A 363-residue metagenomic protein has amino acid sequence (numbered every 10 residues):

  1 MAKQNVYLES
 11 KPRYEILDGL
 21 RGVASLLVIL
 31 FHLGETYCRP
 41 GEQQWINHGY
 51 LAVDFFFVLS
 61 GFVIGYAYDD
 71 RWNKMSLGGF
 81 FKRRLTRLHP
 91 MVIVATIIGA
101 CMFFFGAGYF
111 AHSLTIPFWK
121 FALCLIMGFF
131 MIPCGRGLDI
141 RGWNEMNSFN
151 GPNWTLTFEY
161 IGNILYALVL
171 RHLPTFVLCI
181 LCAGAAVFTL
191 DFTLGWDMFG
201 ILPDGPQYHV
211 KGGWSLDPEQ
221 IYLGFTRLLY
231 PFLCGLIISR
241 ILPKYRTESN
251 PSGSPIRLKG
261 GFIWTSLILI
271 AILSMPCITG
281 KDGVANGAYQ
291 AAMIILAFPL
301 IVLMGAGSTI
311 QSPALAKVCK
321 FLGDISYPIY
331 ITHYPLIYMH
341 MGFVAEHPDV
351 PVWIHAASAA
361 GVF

Functional and structural regions predicted by a protein language model:
A2-L17, L26-G49, G65-G78, C134-W143 (+2 more regions): Alpha-helical transmembrane segments in multi-pass integral membrane proteins
L17, G79-F80, L88, T155 (+1 more regions): Alpha-helical transmembrane segments and their helix-entry boundary regions
G19-G22, H48, L156-Y160, I164 (+1 more regions): Hydrophobic alpha-helical transmembrane bundles that constitute the permease/transmembrane domains of multi-pass
L20-I29, V94, G128, L181-A186 (+1 more regions): Alpha-helical transmembrane segments
V23, G34, F56, T157-I161 (+1 more regions): Active-site His/Glu-centered metal-binding helix of metallohydrolases
Y50-V53, D69-Y109, S113-M131, G162-N163 (+4 more regions): Transmembrane alpha-helical segments and their boundary/interface "anchor" motifs in multi-pass integral membrane
F57-A67: Central hydrophobic cores of alpha-helical transmembrane segments in multi-pass inner-membrane proteins across all
H89-Y160, F188-E219, M293-G307: Membrane-interface helix-loop-helix regions
